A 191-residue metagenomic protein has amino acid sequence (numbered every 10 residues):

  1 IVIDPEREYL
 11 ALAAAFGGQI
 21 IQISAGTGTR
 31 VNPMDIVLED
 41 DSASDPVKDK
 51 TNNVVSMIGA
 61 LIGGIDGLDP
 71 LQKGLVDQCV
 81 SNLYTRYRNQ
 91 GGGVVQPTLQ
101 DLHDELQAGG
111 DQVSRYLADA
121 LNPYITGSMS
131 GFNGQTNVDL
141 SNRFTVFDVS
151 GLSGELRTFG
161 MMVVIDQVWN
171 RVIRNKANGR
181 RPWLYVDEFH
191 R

Functional and structural regions predicted by a protein language model:
I1: Glycine-rich phosphate-binding P-loop
D4: Conserved functional hotspot residues or short segments at active or partner-binding sites across diverse domains
R7-Q19, A25-T27, N32-R191: P-loop NTPase motor domains
